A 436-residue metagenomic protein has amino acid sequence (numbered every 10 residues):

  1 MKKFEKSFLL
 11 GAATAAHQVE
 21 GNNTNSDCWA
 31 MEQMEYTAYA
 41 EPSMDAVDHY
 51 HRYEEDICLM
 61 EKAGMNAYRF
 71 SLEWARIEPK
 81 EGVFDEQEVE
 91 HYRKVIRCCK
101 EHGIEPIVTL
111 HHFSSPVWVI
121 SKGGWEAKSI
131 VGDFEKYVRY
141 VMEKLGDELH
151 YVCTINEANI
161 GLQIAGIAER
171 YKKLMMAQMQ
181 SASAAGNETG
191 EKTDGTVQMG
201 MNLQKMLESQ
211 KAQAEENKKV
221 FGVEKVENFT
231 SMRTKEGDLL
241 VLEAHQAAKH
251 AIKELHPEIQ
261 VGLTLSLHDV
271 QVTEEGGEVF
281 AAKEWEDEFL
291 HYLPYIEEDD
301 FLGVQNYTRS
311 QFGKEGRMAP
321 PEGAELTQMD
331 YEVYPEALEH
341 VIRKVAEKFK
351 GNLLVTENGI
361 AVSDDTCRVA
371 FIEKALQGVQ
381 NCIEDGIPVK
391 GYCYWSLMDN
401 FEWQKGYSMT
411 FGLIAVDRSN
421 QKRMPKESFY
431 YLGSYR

Functional and structural regions predicted by a protein language model:
M1-K2, K62: Short secondary-structure boundary/capping segments within folded domains
K2-T37, E81-G82, V89-I372, Q377-R436: Active-site region of glycoside hydrolase catalytic domains
E20-V89: Active-site-adjacent substrate/metal-binding segments within catalytic domains of carbohydrate-active enzymes
